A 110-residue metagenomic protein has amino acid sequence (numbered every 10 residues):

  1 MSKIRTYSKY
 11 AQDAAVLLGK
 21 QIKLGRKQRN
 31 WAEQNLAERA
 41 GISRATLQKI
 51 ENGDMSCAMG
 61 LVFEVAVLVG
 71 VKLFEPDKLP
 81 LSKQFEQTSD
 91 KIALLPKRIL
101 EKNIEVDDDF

Functional and structural regions predicted by a protein language model:
S2-Q28: A short, Lys/Arg-rich alpha-helix, primarily the initiator
K20-N35, R39, E64, A93-L100: Short basic helix-loop element that most often maps to the first helix and adjoining turn of HTH DNA-binding modules
A40-M55: Recognition helix of helix-turn-helix/homeodomain-like DNA-binding domains that insert into the DNA major groove
S56-M59, S89: Structural motif corresponding to alpha-helix initiation and N-cap regions
A58-P76: DNA major-groove recognition helix of helix-turn-helix/homeodomain DNA-binding modules
E75-F110: Short, charged recognition helix plus adjacent turn of helix-turn-helix-like nucleic-acid-binding domains
